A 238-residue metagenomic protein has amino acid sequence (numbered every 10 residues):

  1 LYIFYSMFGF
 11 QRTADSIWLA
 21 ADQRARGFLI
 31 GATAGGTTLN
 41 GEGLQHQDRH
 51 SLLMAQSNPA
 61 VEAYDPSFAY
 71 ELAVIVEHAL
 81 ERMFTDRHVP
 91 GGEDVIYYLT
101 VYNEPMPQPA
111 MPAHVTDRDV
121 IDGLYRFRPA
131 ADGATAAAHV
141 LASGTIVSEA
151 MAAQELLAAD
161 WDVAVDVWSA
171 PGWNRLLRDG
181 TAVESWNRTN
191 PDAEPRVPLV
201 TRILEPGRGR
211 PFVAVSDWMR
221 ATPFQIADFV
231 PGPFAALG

Functional and structural regions predicted by a protein language model:
L1, L19-R24, M54-N58, I226-F229: Alpha-helix C-terminal capping segments
L1-G9, F28-G31, V140-A142: A short, small-residue-rich loop immediately preceding and capping a beta-strand
I3-F4, F10, W18, Q45 (+1 more regions): Glycoside hydrolase catalytic-domain context in secreted enzymes
G9-Q11, T37: Short, solvent-exposed loop/turn segments at secondary-structure junctions
A14: Carboxylate/His-rich catalytic cores and anion/metal-binding grooves
A20-G36: A glycine-rich helix N-cap at a beta->alpha junction
A32-H50, Q56, A63, E71-I75 (+1 more regions): Thiamine diphosphate
